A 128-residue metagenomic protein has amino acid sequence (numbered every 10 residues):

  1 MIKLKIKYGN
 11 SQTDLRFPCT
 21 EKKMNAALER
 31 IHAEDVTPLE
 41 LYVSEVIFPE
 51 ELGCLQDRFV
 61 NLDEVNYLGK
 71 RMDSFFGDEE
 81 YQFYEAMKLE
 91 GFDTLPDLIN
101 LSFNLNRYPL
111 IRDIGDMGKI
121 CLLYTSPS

Functional and structural regions predicted by a protein language model:
M1-A26: Short, extreme N-terminal segment that most often corresponds to the first beta-strand
Y8, L52, I114-M117: Feature targets compositionally biased, intrinsically disordered low-complexity regions with long contiguous runs
N10, N25, N61, N66 (+2 more regions): Detector for Asparagine
A26-K88: Structured domain cores in non-transmembrane regions
K88-L123: Mature, soluble, non-transmembrane domains
Y124-S128: Conserved small/polar residues in nucleotide/adenosyl-binding loops
